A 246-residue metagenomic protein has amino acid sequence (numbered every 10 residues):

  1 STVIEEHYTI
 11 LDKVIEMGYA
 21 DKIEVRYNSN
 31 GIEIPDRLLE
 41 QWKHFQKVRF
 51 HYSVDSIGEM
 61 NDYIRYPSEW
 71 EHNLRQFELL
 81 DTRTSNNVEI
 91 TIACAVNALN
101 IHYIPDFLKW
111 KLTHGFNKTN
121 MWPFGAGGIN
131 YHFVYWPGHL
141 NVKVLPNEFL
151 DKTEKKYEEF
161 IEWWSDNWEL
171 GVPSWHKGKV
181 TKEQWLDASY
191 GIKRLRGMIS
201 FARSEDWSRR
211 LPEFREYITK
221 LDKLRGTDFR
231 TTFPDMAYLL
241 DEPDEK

Functional and structural regions predicted by a protein language model:
S1-H7, I15-D36, K43-R75, V88-A98 (+1 more regions): Core AdoMet radical
I10, L38, E69-L80, F107-K111: A general structural detector for well-ordered alpha-helical segments in enzyme core domains, enriched
M17, H44-F45, Q76-I90, H114 (+1 more regions): A structural motif corresponding to the C-terminal end of an alpha-helix and its immediate exit/capping segment
H51, K143, N147-D151, K182-A188: Alpha-solenoid helical-repeat scaffolds
A98-G115: Catalytic cores of alpha/beta
P137-W163: PAPS-dependent sulfotransferase catalytic core
I161-K246: Radical SAM enzyme core and accessory elements
